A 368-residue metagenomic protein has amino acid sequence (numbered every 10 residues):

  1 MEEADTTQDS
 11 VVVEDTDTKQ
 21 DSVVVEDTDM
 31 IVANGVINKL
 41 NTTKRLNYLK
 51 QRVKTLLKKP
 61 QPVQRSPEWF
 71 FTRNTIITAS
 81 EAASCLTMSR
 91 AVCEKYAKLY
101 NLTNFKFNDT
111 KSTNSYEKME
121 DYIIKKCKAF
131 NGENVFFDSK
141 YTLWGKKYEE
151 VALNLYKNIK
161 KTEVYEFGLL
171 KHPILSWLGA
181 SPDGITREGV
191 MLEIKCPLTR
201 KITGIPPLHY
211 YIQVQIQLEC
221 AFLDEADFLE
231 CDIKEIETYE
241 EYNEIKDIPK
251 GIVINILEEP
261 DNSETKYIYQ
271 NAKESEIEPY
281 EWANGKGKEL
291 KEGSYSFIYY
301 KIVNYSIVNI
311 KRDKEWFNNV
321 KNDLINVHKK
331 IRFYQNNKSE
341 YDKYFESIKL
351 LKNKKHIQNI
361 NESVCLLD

Functional and structural regions predicted by a protein language model:
M1-D368: Accessory terminal regions of nucleic-acid processing enzymes
